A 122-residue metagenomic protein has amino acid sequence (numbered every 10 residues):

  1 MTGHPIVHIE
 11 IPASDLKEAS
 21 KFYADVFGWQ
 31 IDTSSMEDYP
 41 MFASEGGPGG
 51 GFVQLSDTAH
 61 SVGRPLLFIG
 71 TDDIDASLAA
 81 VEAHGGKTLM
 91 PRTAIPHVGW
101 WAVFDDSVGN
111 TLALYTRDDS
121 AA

Functional and structural regions predicted by a protein language model:
M1-S20, G47-P48, R64-L67, R117-A122: N-terminal beta-strand motif that seeds the catalytic metal site of vicinal oxygen chelate
T2, I11, D32, L78 (+1 more regions): Vicinal oxygen chelate
I6-S14, D57-E82, W100-D105: Vicinal oxygen chelate
H8, M41, G51, P91 (+1 more regions): Conserved beta-strand positions that form and line the central face of beta-propeller blades
H8-S44: N-terminal first-folded block
A19-Y23, V81, G109: Conserved active-site tyrosine of GNAT-family acetyltransferases
W29-R64, T111-T116: Conserved short beta-strand elements that form part of the metal-binding/catalytic scaffold of enzyme active sites
